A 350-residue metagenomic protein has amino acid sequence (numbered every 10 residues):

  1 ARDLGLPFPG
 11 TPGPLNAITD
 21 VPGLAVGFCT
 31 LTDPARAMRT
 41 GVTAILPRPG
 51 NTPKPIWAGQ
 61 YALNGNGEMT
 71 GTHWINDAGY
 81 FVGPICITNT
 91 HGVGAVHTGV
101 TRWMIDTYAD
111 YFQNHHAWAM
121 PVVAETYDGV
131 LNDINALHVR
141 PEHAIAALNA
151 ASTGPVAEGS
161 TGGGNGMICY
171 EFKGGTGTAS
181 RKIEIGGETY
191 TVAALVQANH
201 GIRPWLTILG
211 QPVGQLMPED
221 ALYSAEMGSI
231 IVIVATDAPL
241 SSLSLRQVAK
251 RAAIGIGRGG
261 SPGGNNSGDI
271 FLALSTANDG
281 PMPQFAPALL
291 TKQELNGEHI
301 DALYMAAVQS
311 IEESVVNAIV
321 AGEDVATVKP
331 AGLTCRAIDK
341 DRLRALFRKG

Functional and structural regions predicted by a protein language model:
A1-G350: Alpha/propeptide regions of enzymes that mature by internal proteolysis
